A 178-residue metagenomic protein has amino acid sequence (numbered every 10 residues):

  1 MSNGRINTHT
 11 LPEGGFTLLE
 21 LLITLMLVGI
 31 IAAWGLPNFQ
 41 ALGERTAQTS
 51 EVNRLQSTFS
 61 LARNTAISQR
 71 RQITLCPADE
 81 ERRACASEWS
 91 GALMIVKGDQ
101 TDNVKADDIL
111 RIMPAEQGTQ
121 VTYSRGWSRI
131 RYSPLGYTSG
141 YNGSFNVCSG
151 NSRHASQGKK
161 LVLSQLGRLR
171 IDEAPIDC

Functional and structural regions predicted by a protein language model:
S2-H9, W34-S50, R54-S60, N64 (+2 more regions): N-terminal helix-rich module
L22-N38: Alpha-helical hydrophobic helix detector
